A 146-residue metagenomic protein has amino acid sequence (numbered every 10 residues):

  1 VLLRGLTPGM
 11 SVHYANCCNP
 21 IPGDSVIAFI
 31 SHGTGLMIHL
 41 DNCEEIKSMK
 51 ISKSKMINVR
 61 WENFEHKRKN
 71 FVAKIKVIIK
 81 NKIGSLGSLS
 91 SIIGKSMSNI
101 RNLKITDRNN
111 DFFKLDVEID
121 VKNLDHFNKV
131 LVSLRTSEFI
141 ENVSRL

Functional and structural regions predicted by a protein language model:
V1-N81, G87: Long, charge-dense accessory insertions within large macromolecular proteins
K53-L146: A conserved regulatory-domain signal marking ACT and ACT-like small-molecule sensing domains and adjacent regulatory
